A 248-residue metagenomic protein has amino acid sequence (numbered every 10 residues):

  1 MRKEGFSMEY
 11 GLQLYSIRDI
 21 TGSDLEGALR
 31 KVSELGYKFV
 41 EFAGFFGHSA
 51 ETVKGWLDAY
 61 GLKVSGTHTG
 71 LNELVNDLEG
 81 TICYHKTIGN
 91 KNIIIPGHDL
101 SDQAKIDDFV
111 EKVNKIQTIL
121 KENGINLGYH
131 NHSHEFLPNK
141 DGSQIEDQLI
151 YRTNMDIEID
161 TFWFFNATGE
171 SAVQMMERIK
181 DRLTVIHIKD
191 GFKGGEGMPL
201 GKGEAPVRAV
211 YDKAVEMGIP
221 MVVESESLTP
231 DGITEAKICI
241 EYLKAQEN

Functional and structural regions predicted by a protein language model:
R2-E34, F46, V75, K86-G89 (+3 more regions): Histidine-acidic metal/acid-base catalytic patches
G5, E9, S23, Y37-N126 (+2 more regions): Structural motif corresponding to the early beta-alpha repeats
F39, G128-Y129, E158-D160, V222-E224: Generic enzyme active-site microenvironment
P96-H98, H130-H132, K189, S225-E226: Active-site-proximal beta-strand/loop segments in catalytic clefts of secreted hydrolases
D99-A104, N131-L137, G194-M198: Surface-exposed cleft-lining segments at the edges of enzyme active sites
